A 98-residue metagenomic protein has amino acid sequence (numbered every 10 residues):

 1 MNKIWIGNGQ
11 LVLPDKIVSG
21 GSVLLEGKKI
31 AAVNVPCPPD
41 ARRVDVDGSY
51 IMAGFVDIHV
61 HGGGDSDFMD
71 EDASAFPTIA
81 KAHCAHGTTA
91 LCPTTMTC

Functional and structural regions predicted by a protein language model:
M1-W5, Q10-M52: Histidine-rich, glycine-flanked metal-binding segment
S49-C98: Metal-associated gating/positioning segment near the N- to mid-region
